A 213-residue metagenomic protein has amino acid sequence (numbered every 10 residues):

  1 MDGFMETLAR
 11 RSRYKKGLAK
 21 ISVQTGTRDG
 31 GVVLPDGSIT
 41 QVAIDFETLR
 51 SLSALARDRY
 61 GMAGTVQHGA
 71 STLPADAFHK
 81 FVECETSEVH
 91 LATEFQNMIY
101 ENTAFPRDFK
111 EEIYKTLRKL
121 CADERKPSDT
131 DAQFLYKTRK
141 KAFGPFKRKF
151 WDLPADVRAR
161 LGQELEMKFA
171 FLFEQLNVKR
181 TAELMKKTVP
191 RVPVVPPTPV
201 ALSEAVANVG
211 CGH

Functional and structural regions predicted by a protein language model:
M1-Y60: Alpha/beta enzyme core
I21, H68, F81: Conserved, mostly hydrophobic/aromatic
T25-D29, G69-L73, T93-N97: Active-site-proximal loop/turn and secondary-structure-junction residues that shape catalytic pockets, frequently
V33, G37-S38, I99-K115, E166-F173: C-terminal helical cap(s) of enzyme catalytic domains, especially alpha/beta-barrels
T72-E85: Catalytic cores of alpha/beta
C84-T103: Glycine-rich phosphate-binding active-site loops on the catalytic face of alpha/beta enzymes
N97-L153, R160: C-terminal hydrophobic structural anchor segments that stabilize assembly/packing rather than catalytic chemistry
Q133-H213: C-terminal extensions of enzymes
